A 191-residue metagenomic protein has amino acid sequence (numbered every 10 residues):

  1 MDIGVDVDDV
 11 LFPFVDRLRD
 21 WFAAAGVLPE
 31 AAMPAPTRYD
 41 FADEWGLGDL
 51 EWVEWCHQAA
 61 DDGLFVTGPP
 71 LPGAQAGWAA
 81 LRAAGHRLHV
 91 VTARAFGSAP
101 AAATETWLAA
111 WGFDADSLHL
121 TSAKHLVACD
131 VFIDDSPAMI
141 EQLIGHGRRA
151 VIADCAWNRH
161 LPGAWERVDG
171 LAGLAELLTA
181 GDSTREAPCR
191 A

Functional and structural regions predicted by a protein language model:
M1-E51: Active-site neighborhood of HAD-like aspartate-dependent phosphohydrolases
A23, A79-R82, A109, I144: Anion (oxyanion) recognition and catalysis
E30, Y39-A76: Metal-dependent phosphoesterase signature
L64-P70, A74-T104: Substrate-recognition element of Asp-dependent hydrolases with the DxDx(T/V) motif
V91-G145: Substrate-recognition "cap/lid" segment bordering the active-site pocket of phosphatases
E105-T121, G163-P188: Structural recognition of alpha->loop->beta junctions
I133-D169: Acidic, Mg2+-coordinating phosphoryl-transfer loop and its flanking beta/alpha structural elements, shared across
